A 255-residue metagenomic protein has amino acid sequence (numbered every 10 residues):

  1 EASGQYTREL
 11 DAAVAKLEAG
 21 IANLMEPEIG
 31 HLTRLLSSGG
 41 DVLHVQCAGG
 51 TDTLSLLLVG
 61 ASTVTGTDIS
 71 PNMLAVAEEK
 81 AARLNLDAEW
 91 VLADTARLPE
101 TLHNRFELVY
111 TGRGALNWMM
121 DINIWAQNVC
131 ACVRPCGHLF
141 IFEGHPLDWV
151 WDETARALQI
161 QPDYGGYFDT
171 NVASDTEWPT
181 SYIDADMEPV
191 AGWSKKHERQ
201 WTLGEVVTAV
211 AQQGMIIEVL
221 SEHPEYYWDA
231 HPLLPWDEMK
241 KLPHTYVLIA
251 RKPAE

Functional and structural regions predicted by a protein language model:
T7-G40: Conserved alpha-helix/loop element of class I SAM-dependent methyltransferases that forms part of the SAM/SAH-binding
G40-L98: Class I SAM-dependent methyltransferase SAM/SAH-binding core
E100-V109: A short acidic, Gly/Pro-enriched loop at the edge of an enzyme's catalytic core that lines a small-molecule cofactor
N123-H138: A short glycine-rich, Lys/Arg-flanked "PGG" loop and its adjoining helix->strand segment in the class I
H138-Y182: Conserved class I S-adenosyl-L-methionine
P146-R156, P189-E205: Acceptor-substrate binding/catalytic loop of class I
D186, H197-S221: Short alpha-helix
Q213-M215, L233-E255: Core SAM-dependent methyltransferase catalytic element
